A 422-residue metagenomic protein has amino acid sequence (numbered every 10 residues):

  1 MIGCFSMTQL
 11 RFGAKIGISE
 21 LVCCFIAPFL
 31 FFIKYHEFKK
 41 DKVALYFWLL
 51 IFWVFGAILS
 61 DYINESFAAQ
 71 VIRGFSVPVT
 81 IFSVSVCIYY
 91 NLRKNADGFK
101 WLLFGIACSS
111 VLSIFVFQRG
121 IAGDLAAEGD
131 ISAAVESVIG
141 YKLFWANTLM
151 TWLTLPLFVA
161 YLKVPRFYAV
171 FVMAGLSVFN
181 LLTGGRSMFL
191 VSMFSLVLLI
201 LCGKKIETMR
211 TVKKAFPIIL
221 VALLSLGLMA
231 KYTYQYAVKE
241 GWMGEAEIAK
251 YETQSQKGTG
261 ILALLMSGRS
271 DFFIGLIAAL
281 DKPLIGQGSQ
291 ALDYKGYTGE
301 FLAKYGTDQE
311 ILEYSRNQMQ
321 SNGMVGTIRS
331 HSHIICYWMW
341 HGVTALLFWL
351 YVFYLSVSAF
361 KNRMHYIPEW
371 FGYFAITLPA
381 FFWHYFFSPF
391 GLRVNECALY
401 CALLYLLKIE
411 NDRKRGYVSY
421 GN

Functional and structural regions predicted by a protein language model:
M1-Q254, R329-Y420: Hydrophobic transmembrane helix bundles of membrane-integrated enzymes that assemble and modify cell-envelope
F158-V164, Q254-R269, S315-N317, G323 (+1 more regions): A short, flexible low-complexity segment enriched in Lys/Arg and Gly/Pro that occurs in N-terminal basic tails
F179, I261, F273-L276, G323-G326 (+2 more regions): Generic structural signal for short, flexible, solvent-exposed coil/loop and linker residues
L228-I274, A278-K282, S289-E300: Flexible juxtamembrane loops connecting transmembrane helices in multi-pass membrane enzymes that build or modify
L265-M266, S270, L280, I285-H341: Long extracytoplasmic/lumenal interhelical loops at the membrane interface of multi-pass membrane proteins
